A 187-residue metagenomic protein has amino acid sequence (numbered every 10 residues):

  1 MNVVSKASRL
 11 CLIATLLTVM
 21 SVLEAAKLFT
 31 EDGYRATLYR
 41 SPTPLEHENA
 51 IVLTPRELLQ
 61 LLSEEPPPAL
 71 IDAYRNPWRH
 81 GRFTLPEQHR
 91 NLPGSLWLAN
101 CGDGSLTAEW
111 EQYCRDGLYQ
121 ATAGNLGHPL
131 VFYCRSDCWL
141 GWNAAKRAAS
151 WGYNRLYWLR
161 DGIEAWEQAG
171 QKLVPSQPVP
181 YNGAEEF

Functional and structural regions predicted by a protein language model:
N2-C11: Bacterial N-terminal signal peptides that target proteins for export
C11-V19: Bacterial N-terminal signal peptides
T18-P86, R90, V179-F187: Flexible, polar/low-complexity N-terminal or interdomain linker segments that lie immediately upstream of folded
R75-R79, G102-S105, S136-L140, G162-W166 (+1 more regions): Solvent-exposed loop/turn segments at secondary-structure junctions within structured extracellular/periplasmic domains
W78-E111, A123, G127: Mid-length scaffold segments of soluble, non-membrane domains
Y113-G124, P175-F187: A polyampholytic, Gly/Pro-enriched intrinsically disordered region
Y113-W166: Catalytic cysteine-centered active loop of the rhodanese-like fold, especially the PTP/DSP P-loop
R155-R160, E164-P180, E186-F187: Active-site or metal-binding loop neighborhoods of secreted/extracellular toxin and effector enzymes
